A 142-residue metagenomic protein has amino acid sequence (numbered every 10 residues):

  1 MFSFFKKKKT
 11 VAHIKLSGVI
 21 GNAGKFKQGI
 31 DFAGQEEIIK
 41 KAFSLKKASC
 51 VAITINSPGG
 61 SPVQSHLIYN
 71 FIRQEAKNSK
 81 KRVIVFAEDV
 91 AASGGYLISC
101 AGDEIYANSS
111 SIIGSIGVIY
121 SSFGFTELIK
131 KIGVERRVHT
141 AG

Functional and structural regions predicted by a protein language model:
M1-K81, V90-L97, A101-G142: Small-residue-centered hinge/linker elements
